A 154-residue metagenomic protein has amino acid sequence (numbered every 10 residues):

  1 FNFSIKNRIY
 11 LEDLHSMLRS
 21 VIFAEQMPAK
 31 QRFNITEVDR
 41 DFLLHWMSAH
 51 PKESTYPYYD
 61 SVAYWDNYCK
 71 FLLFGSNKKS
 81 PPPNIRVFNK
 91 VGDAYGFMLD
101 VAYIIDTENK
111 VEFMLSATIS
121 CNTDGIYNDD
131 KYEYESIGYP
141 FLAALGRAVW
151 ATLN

Functional and structural regions predicted by a protein language model:
F3-N154: Structured C-terminal helix/loop/strand segments within mature extracytoplasmic catalytic/sensor domains
